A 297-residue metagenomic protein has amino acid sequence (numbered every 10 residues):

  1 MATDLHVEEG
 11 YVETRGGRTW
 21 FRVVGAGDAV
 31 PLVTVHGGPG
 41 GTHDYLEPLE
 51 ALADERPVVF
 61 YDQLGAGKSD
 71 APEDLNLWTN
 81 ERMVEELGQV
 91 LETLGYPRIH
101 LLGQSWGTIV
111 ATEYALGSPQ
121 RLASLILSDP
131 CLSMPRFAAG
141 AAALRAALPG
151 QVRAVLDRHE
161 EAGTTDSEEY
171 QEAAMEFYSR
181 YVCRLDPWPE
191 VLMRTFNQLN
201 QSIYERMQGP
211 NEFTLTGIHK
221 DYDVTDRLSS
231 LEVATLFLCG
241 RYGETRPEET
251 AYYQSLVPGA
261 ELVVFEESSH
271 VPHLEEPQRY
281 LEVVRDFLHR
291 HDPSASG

Functional and structural regions predicted by a protein language model:
M1-V35, E55-R56, D286-G297: Alpha/beta-hydrolase fold catalytic core
G16-P72, N76, V90: Conserved HGGG/HGGXW glycine-rich cap/lid loop of the alpha/beta-hydrolase fold
P39-G40, Q63-G67, G107, L132 (+1 more regions): Alpha/beta-hydrolase active-site loop signature
V59-W106, E282: Active-site loop/oxyanion-hole signature of alpha/beta-hydrolase fold enzymes
P97-G140: Conserved hydrolase catalytic core segment
A146-V233: Alpha/beta-hydrolase
I218, Y222-S268: Conserved loop-alpha-helix segment in the C-terminal half of the alpha/beta-hydrolase fold that carries the catalytic
G259-G297: Catalytic active-site module of serine/aspartate enzymes centered on a nucleophile-bearing elbow/loop
